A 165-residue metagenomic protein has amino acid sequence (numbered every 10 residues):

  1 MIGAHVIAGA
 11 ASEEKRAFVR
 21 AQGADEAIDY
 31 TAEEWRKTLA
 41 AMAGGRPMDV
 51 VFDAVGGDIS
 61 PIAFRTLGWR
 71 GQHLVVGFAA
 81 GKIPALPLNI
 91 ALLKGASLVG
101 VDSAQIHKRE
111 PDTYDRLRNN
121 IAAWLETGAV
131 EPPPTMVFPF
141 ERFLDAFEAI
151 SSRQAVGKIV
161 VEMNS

Functional and structural regions predicted by a protein language model:
M1-I59, E110-R116: Adenosine-nucleotide cofactor-binding segment
I2, D58-A129, E162-S165: Glycine-rich phosphate-binding loop and adjacent beta-alpha segment of Rossmann(oid) nucleotide-cofactor-binding
A43, G68, Q154-A155: Short conserved AdoMet
D49-F52, Q72-V75, P132-T135: Short catalytic-loop micro-motif centered on adjacent basic/acidic residues
D112, F138-E141: Residue-level signal for the nucleotide or nucleotide-sugar donor/cofactor binding architecture
T127-M136, L144-S165: C-terminal capping/lid region of NAD(P)-dependent oxidoreductase domains
